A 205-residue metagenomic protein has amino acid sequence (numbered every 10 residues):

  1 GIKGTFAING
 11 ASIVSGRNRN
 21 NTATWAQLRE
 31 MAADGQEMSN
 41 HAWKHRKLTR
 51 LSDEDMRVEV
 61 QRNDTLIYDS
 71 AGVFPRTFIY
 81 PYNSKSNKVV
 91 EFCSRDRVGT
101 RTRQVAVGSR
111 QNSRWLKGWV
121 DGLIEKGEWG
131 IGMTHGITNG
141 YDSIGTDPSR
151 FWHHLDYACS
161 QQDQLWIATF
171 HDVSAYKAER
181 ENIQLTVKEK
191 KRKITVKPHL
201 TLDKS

Functional and structural regions predicted by a protein language model:
I2-G99, R103-A106, G127-W129, M133-G140: Metal-dependent polysaccharide deacetylase catalytic core of the NodB/CE4 family, i.e., the active-site-bearing domain
G4-S15, Y68, T100-Q104, G108-Q111 (+2 more regions): C-terminal domain-boundary segment and adjacent tail
A23, R114-W115: Short, conserved clusters of charged catalytic residues that mark active-site and nucleotide-handling motifs
G118-G122: Short, surface-exposed beta-strand/loop micro-motifs that present aromatic residues
